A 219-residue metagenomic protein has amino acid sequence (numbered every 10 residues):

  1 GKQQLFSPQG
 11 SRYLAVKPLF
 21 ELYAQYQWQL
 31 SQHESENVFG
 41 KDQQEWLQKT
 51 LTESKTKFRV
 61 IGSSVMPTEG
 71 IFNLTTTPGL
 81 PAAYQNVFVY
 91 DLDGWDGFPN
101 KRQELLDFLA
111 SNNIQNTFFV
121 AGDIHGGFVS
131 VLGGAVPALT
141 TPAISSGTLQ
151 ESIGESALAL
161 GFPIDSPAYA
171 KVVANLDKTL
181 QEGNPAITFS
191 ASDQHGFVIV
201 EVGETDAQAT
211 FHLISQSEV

Functional and structural regions predicted by a protein language model:
G1-V219: Long, structured stretches of catalytic cores involved in phosphate-ester chemistry, encompassing
